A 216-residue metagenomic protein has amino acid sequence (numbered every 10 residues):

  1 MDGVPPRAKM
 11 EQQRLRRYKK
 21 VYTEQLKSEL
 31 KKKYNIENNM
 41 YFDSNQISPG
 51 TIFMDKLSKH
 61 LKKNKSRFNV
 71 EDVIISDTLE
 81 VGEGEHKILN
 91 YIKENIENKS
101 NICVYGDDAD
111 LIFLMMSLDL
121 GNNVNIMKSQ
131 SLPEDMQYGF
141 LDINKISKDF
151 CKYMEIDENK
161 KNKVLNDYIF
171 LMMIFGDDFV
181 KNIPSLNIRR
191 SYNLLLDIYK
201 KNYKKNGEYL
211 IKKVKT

Functional and structural regions predicted by a protein language model:
M1-T216: Noncatalytic, typically N-terminal accessory segments of nucleic acid-processing enzymes and closely related
